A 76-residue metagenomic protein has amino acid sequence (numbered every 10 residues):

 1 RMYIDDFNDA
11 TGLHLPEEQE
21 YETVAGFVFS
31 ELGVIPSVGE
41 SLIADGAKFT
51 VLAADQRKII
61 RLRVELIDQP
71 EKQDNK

Functional and structural regions predicted by a protein language model:
R1-K76: Cytosolic regulatory modules rich in charged/polar residues
